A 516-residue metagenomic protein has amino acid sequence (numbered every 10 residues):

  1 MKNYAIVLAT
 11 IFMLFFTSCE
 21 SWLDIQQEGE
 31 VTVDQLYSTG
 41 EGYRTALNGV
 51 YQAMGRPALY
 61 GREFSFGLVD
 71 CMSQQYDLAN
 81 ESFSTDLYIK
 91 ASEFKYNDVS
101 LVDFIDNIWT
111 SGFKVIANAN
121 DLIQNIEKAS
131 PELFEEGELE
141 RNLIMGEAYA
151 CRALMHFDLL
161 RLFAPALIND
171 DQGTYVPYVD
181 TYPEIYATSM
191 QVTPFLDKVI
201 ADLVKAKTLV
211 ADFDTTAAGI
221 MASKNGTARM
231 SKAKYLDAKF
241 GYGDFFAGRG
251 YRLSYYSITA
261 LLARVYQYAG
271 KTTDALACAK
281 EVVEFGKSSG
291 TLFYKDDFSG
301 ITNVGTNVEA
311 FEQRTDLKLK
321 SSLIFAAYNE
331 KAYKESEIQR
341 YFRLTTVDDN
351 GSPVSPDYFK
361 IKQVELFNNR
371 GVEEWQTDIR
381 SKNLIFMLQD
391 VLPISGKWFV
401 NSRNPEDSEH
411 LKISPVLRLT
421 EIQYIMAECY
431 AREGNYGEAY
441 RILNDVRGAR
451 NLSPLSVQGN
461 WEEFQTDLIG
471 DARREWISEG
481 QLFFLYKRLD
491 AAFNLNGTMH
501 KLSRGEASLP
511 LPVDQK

Functional and structural regions predicted by a protein language model:
M1-Q27: Bacterial Sec-dependent N-terminal signal peptides
C19-S73, A279, N329, Y440 (+1 more regions): Membrane-proximal, proline-rich intrinsically disordered regions
R44, T85-F163, P183-D197, L203 (+5 more regions): Conserved, well-structured interaction surfaces
E63-N80, P165-Q172, V176, T216-S257 (+3 more regions): Short, surface-exposed recognition loops and adjoining beta-strand edges that mediate ligand/DNA contacts, enriched
L101-F104, D212, K280-E438, I442 (+1 more regions): Elongated scaffold/linker segments in the mid-to-C-terminal portions of large proteins
V446-K516: CBM-like carbohydrate-recognition segments
